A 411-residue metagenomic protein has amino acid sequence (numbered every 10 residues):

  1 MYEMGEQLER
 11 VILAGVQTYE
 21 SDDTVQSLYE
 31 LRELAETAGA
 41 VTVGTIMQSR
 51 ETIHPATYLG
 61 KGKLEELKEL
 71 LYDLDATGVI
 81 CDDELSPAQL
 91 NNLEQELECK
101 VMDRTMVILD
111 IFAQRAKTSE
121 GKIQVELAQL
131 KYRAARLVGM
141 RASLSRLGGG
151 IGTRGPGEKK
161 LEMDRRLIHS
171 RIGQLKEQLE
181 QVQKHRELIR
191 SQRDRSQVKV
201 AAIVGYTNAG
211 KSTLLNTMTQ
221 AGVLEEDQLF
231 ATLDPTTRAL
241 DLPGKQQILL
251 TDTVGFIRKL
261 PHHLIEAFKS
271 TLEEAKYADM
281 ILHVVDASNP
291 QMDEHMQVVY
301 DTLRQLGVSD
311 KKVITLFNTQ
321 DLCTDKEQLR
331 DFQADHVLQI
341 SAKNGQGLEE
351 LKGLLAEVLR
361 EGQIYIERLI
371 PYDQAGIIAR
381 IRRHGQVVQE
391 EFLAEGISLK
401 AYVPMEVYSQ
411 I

Functional and structural regions predicted by a protein language model:
M1-D110: N-terminal accessory targeting/assembly segments
M1-L13, V138-A209, L215, P290 (+1 more regions): C-terminal-of-GTPase-core extension/linker across diverse P-loop GTPases
Q17-S21, R50-T52, E84-P87, M106-L109 (+6 more regions): Conserved nucleotide-binding/hydrolysis micro-motifs of P-loop NTPases
T18-D22, I53-T57, R115-S119, K159-K160 (+4 more regions): Flexible beta-alpha connector loops of hexameric P-loop NTPases
Q26-E36, K68-D73, L85-C99, K245-Q246 (+1 more regions): Conserved C-terminal guanine-recognition region of P-loop GTPase G domains, centered on the G4
M106-V125: Short alpha-helix plus adjacent loop in nuclease-associated cores
R186, R193-K199, T217-Q247, I257 (+3 more regions): Switch I (effector-binding) loop of TRAFAC-class P-loop GTPase G-domains
